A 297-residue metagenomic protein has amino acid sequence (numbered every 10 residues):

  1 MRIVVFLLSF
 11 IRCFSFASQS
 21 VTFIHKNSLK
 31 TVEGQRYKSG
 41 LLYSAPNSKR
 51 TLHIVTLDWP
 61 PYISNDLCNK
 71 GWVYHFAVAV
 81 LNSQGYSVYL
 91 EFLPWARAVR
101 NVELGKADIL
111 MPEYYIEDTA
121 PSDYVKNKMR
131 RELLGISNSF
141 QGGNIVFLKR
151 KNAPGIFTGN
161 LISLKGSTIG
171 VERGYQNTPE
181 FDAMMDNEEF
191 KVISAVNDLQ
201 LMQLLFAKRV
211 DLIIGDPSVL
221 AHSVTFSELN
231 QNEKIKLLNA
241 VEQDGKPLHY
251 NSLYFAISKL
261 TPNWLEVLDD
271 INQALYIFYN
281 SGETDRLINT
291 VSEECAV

Functional and structural regions predicted by a protein language model:
M1-S18: Classical Sec-dependent N-terminal signal peptides that target proteins to the secretory pathway
V21-D123, S194, V291: Extracytoplasmic small-molecule ligand-binding "clamshell" domains of the periplasmic binding protein/Venus flytrap
V21-V32, Y74-N82, K151-P154, S167-T168 (+1 more regions): Extended ligand-binding regions for polar small-molecule ligands
F23-H25, E91-S163, E242-L248: Acidic, polar ligand-binding/catalytic clefts
L57, S139-I145, Q231-D269, A296: Periplasmic-binding protein-like
L57-P61, D66-A79, F147-N187, I193 (+2 more regions): Bilobed "Venus flytrap"/periplasmic-binding protein-like clamshell domains and structurally analogous long
A96-L110, M184, L199-S227: Short helices/loops that flank or line small-molecule/ion binding pockets
E113-K128, D211-H249: A ligand-binding cleft/hinge motif common to bilobed small-molecule-binding domains
